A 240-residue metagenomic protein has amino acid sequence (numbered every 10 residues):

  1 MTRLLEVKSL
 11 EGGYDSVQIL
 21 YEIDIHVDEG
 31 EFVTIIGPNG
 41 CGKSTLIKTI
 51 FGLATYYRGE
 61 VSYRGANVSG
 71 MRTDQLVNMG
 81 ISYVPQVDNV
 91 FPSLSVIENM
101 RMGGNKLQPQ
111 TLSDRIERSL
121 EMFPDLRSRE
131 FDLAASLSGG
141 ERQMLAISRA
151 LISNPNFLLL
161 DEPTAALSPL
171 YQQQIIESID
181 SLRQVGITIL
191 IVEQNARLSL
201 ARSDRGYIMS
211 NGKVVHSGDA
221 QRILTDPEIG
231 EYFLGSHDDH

Functional and structural regions predicted by a protein language model:
D15, T55-Y56, V96-D114, M122-P124 (+1 more regions): ABC-type ATPase nucleotide-binding domains, specifically the catalytic core motifs of the NBD
I36-P38: The feature captures the beta-strand-to-loop junction immediately N-terminal to the Walker
F51: Helix-to-loop junction immediately C-terminal to a conserved catalytic motif
G59-V68, M79, L112-R118: Conserved ABC transporter NBD signature motif
L133-L137, E141: Conserved ABC ATPase signature
A150-L151: ABC ATPase C-loop
L158-E162: Catalytic Walker B motif of ABC-type/P-loop ATPase nucleotide-binding domains
